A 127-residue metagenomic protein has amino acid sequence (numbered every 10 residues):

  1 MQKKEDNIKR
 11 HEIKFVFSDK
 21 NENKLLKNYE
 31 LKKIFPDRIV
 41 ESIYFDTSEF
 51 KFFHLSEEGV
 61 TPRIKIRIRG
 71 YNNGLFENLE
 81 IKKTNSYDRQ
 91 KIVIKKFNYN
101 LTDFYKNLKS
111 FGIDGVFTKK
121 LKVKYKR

Functional and structural regions predicted by a protein language model:
M1-R127: Phosphate-end processing signature that detects enzymes handling 5′-triphosphorylated RNA and polyphosphate
